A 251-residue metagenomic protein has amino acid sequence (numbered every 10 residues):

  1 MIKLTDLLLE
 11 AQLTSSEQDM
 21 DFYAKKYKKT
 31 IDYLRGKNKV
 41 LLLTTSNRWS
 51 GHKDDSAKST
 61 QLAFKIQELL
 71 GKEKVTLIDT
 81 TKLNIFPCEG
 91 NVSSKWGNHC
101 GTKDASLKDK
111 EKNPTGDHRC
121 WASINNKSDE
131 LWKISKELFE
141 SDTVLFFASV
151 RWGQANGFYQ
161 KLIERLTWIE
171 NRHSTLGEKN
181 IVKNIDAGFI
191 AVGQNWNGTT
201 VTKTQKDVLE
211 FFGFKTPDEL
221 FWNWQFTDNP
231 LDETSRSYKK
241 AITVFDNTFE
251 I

Functional and structural regions predicted by a protein language model:
M1-A148, W152-N171, S235-I251: N-terminal beta1-alpha1-beta2 submodule of the flavodoxin-like/Rossmannoid cofactor-binding fold
I78-T80, E219-W222: Conserved beta-strand termini and adjacent loop/short-helix elements that scaffold enzyme active sites in alpha/beta
K82-P87, W224-P230: A short acidic, often aromatic-flanked loop/helix-cap motif at beta-alpha or helix-coil junctions that lines enzyme
G90-S93, N197, T202, L231-D232: Surface-exposed beta-strand edges and their flanking turn/coil or helix-capping segments
N156-F158, T175-F221: Short, glycine-/small-residue-rich phosphate/pyrophosphate-handling segment
I169-N171, V182-N184, Q225-N229: Amphipathic, soluble alpha/beta structural segments
K215, F226, P230-Y238: Short alpha-helix boundary/capping motifs
